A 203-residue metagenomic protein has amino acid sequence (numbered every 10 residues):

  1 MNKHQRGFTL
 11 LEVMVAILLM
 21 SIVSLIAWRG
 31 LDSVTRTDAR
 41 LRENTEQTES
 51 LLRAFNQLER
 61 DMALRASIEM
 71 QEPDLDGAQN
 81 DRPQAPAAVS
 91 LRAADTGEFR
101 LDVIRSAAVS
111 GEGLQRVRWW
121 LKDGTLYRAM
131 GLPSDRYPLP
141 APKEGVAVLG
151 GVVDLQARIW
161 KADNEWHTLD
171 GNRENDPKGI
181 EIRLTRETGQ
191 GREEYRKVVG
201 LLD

Functional and structural regions predicted by a protein language model:
M1-F8: N-terminal leader/signal peptides at the extreme start of proteins
V13-R29: Alpha-helical hydrophobic helix detector
I26, G30-S134: Extracytoplasmic beta-strand-rich oligomerization domains located immediately C-terminal to a leader/signal peptide
I68, G145-I159: Structured surface patches comprising rigid loops and adjacent beta-strands/short helices at the edges of well-ordered
G113, L139-P142, E193: Residues that act as N-cap/strand-start positions at coil-to-secondary-structure junctions
M130-Y137, V199-D203: Short, solvent-exposed aromatic-acidic interface loops
P133-A147: Short aromatic-glycine motifs in intrinsically disordered, low-complexity regions
V153-D203: Short linear sequence signals and composition-biased patches located at protein termini or domain-edge surfaces
